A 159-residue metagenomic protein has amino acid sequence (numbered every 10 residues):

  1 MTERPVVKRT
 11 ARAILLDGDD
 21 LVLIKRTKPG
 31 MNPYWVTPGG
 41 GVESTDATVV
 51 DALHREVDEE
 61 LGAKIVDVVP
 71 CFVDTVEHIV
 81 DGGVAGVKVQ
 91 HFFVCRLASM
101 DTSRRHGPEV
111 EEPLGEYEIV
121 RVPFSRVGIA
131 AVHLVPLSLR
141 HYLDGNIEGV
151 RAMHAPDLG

Functional and structural regions predicted by a protein language model:
M1-V22, E43: Conserved N-terminal beta-strand and adjoining loop/helix that marks the start of the Nudix/MutT-like hydrolase domain
K8-R12, K88-F92, E116: Short hydrophobic/aromatic beta-strand or adjacent loop that forms the aromatic wall/cage of a ligand/substrate-binding
L16-L21, P29-M31, E43-S44, V76-I79 (+1 more regions): Short, charged/polar surface micro-motifs in flexible loops or helix N-caps
D20-A63: Conserved Nudix-box catalytic region and its N-terminal flanking loop in Nudix hydrolases and closely related
L23, F92-V94, I119-R121: Conserved hydrophobic/aromatic beta-strand scaffold that supports enzyme active sites
G30-W35, T102-G159: Nudix hydrolase/Nudix homology domain
K64-D74: A short coil-to-beta-strand element that immediately follows conserved catalytic motifs
V76-H106, S125, Y142: Active-site-adjacent beta-strand/loop module that shapes the phosphate/pyrophosphate-binding cleft
